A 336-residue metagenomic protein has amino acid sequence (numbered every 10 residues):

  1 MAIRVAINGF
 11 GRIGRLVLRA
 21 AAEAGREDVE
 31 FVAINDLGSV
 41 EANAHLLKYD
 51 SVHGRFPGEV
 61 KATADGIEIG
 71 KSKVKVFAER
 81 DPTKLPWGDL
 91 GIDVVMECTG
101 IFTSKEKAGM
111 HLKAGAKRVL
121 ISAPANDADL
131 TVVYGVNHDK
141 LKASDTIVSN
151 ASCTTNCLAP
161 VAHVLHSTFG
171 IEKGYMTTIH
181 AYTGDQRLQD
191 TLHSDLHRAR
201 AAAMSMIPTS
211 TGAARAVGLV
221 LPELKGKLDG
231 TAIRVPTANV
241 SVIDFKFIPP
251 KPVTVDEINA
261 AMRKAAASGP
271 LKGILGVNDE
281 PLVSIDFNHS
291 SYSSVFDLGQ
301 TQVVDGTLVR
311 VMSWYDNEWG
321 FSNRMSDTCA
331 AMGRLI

Functional and structural regions predicted by a protein language model:
M1-A199, D327-T328, M332-I336: N-terminal Rossmann-like NAD(P) cofactor-binding subdomain of oxidoreductases, focused on the glycine-rich
R4-A6, V148-S149, I243-P249, V309-Y315: Short glycine-rich or small-residue beta-strand-to-loop segments that form or flank ligand, phosphate, metal/Fe-S
L16, E23-P86, G170-K173, T178-L308: C-terminal substrate-binding/catalytic lobe of Rossmann-fold NAD(P)-dependent oxidoreductases
V40, N126, A214, E318-W319: Alpha-helix N-cap/helix-start and coil->helix boundary motif
A151-S152, M206-P208, Y315: Hydrophobic alpha-helical scaffolding
N156, P252-V253, W319-G320: A generic structural signal for alpha-helix starts
S291-I336: NAD(P)-dependent Rossmann-like dehydrogenase/reductase catalytic/cofactor-binding core
